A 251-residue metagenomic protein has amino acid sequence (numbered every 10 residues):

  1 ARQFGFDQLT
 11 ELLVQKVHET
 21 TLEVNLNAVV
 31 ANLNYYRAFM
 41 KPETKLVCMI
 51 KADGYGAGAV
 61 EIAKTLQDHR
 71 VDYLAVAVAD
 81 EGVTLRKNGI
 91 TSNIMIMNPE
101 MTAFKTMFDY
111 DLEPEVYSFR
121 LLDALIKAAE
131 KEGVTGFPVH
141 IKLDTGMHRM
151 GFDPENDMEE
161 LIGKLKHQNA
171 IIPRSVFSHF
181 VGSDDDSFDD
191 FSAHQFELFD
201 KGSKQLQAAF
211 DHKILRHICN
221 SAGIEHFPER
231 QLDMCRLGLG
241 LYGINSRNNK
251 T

Functional and structural regions predicted by a protein language model:
A1-A28, A77-A79: ATP-dependent carboxylate-amine ligase
A1-F4, I50, C219-A222: Glycine-rich beta-strand-to-loop/alpha-helix junction loops that act as flexible
R2-D7, D144-M147, G240: Short glycine-rich anion-binding loops that position phosphate/pyrophosphate groups of nucleotides and phosphorylated
D7-L9, T84, F104, D186 (+2 more regions): Glycine/Thr-rich phosphate-binding loops of Rossmann-like dinucleotide-binding domains
E23, V30, T44-H217: Active-site-proximal beta-alpha core segment in soluble small-molecule metabolic enzymes
F39: Conserved PLP-enzyme active-site core in the AAT-like
D189-T251: Anionic-ligand-binding alpha/beta catalytic cores of soluble enzymes and soluble regulatory domains that recognize
